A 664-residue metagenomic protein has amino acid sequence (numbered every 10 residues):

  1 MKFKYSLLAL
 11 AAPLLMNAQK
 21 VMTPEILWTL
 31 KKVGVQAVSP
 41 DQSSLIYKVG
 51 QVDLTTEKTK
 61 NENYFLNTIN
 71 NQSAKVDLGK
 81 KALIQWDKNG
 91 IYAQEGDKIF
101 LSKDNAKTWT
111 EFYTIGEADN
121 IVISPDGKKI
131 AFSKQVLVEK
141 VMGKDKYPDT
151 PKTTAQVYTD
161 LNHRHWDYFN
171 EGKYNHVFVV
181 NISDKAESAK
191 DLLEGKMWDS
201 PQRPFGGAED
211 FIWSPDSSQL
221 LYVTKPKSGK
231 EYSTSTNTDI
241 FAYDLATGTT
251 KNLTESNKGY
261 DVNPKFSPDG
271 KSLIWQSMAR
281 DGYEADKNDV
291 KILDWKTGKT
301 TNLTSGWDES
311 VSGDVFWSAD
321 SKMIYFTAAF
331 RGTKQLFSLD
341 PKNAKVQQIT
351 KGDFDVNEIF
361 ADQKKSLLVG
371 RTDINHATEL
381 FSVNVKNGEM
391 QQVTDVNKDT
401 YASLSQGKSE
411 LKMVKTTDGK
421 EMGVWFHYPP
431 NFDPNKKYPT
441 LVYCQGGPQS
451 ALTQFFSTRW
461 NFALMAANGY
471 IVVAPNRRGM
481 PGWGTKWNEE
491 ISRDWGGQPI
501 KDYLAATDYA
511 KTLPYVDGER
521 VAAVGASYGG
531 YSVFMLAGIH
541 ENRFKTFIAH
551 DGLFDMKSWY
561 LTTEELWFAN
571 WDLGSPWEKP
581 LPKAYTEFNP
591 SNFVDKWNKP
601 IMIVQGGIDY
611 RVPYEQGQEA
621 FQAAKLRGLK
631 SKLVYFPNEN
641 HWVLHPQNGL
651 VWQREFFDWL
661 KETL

Functional and structural regions predicted by a protein language model:
Q19-K32, K58, F65-K81, L101-E117 (+9 more regions): Multi-bladed beta-propeller domains
E25-T59: Beta-strand-rich domains and repeat architectures in extracellular enzymes and scaffolds, especially beta-propellers
A37-S44, L83-I91, I121-K129, F211-Q219 (+3 more regions): Blade-terminus and WD-like Trp-Asp/Gly-His loop motifs, strongest in beta-propeller folds
I46-T55, K88-K98, K103, F132-L137 (+12 more regions): Beta-strand C-termini and the immediately following turn/loop, strongest in propeller blades
K60-E62, Q135-G195, V223-P226, K230-F241 (+2 more regions): Predominantly five- to eight-bladed beta-propeller fold
K60-E62, Y174-H176, N237-D239, K287-D289 (+3 more regions): A detector of repeated loop/turn-to-beta-strand junctions in beta-rich toroidal repeat architectures
S228, V396-E519, A526-S527, L561-F568: Cap/lid segment of the alpha/beta-hydrolase catalytic domain
A466, A474-L664: Active-site-proximal cap/loop segments of hydrolase catalytic domains
